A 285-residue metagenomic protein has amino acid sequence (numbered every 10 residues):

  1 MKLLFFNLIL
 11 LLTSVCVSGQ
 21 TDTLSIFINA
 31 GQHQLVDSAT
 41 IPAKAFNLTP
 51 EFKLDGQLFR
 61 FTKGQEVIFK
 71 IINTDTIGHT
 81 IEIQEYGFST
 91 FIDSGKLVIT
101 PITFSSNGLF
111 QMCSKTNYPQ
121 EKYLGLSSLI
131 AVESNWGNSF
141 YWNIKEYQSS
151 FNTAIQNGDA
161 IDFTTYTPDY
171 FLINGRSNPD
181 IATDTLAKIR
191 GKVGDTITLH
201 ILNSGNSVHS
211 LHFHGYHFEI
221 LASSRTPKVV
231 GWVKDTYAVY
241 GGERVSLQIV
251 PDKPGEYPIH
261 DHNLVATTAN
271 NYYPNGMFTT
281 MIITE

Functional and structural regions predicted by a protein language model:
M1-F5: Positively charged n-region of N-terminal signal peptides that target proteins for export
T13-C16: N-terminal signal peptide c-region/cleavage motif recognized by signal peptidases
G19-F91, L97-I99, Q156-T198, T236 (+1 more regions): N-terminal, post-signal-peptide metal-ligating segments of extracellular/periplasmic oxidoreductases, dominated by
I26, T76-H79, G87-F140, Q148 (+1 more regions): Extracellular/periplasmic metallocenter environments
E82-G87, V208-E219: Short acidic, flexible loop segments centered on an aromatic residue
G137, K145-A160: Conserved, well-structured core segments that form or line functional sites
I197-L211: Long, repeat-rich segments with strong aromatic
E219-Y237: Intrinsic, low-complexity N-terminal interaction/targeting segments
